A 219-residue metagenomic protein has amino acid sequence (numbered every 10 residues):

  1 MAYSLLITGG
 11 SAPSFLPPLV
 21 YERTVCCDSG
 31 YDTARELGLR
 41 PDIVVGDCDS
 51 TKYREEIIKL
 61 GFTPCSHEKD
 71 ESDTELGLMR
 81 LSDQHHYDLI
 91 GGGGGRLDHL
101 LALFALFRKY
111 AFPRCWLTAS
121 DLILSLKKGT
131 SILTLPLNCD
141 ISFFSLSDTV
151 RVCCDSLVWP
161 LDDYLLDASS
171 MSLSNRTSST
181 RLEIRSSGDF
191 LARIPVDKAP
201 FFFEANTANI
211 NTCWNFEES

Functional and structural regions predicted by a protein language model:
M1-E56: N-terminal beta-strand-loop-alpha-helix module at the start of alpha/beta ligand-binding or catalytic domains
I7-S11, G46-D47, I90-G94, A119-S120 (+1 more regions): Structural motif
S14, E71-G77, R96-L101: Short glycine/serine/threonine-rich phosphate/pyrophosphate-binding segments that cradle anionic phosphate groups
L19-E22, R40, F104-R108, A208-N209: Short, solvent-exposed amphipathic alpha-helical segments in soluble enzyme and RNA/protein-processing domains
L60-D83: Short phosphate-binding loop-to-helix
S82, D88-I132: Anionic-ligand-binding alpha/beta catalytic cores of soluble enzymes and soluble regulatory domains that recognize
L126-S219: Long, charged alpha-helical interface segments
